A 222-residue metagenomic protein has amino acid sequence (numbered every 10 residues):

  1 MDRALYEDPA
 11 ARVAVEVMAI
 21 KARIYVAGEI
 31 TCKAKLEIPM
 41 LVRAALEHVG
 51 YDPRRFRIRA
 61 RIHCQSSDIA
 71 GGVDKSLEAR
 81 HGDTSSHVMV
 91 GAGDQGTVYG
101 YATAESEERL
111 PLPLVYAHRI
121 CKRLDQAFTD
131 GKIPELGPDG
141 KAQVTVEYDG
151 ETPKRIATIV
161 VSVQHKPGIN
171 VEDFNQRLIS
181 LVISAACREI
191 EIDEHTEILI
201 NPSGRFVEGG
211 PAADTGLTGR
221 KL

Functional and structural regions predicted by a protein language model:
M1, V42, I183: Generic structural marker for isolated residues within well-ordered, non-membrane alpha-helices of soluble domains
M1-A14, I20, E107, D130: N-terminal, positively charged regions that mediate nucleic acid binding
M1-L5, V90-A92, V98-Y99, T215-L222: Hydrophobic/aromatic-rich, well-ordered segments within soluble, folded domains that form packed cores
A10-A70: Conserved beta-ketoacyl condensing-enzyme motif
A10-R12, D139, G219: Short beta-strand-initiation
K21-A22, E47, R55-A212: Glycine-rich, mobile lid/loop segments that gate access to catalytic sites or pores
G28-L36, G204-K221: Short glycine/threonine-rich loop-to-helix capping motif typified by GTGT followed within a few residues by an Asp-Pro
